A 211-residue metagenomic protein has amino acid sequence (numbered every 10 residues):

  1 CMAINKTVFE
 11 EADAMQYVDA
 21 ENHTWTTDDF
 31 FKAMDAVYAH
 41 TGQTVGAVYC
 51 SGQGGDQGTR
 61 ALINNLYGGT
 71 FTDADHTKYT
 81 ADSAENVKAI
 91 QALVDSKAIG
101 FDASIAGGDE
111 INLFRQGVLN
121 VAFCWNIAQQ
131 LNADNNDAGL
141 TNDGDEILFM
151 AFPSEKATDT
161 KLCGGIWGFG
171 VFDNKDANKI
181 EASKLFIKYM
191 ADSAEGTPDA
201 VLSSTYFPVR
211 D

Functional and structural regions predicted by a protein language model:
C1-D19, C50-D75, T158-D173: Periplasmic solute-binding protein
E11, D19-H23, V48, G69-K88 (+2 more regions): Short, solvent-exposed loop/beta-turn-alpha elements that line the ligand-binding surface or hinge of extracytoplasmic
T24-D29, D102-Q116: Short helix-initiation/N-cap motifs at beta->coil->alpha
F31-A36, D75-G107, F152: Glycine-centered hinge/linker elements that transmit conformational signals in sensory and ligand-binding systems
A39-G52, S193-S204: Bilobed periplasmic-binding protein-like "clamshell/Venus-flytrap" ligand-binding domains
N120-W125: Paired acidic/hydrophobic, glycine-rich loop segments that form the ligand-binding mouth/hinge of periplasmic-binding
N126-D143: A ligand-binding cleft/hinge motif common to bilobed small-molecule-binding domains
A138-V209: Extracytoplasmic/periplasmic substrate-recognition and gating elements
